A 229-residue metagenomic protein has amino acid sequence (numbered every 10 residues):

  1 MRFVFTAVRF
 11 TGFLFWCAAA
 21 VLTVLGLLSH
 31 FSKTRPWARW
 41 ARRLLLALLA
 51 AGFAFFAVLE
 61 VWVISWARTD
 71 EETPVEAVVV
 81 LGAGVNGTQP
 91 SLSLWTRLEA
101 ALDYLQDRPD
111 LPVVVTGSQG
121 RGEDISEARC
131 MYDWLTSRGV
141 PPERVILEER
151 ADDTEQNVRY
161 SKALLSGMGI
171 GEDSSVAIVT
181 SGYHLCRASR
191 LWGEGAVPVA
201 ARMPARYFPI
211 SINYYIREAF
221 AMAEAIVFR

Functional and structural regions predicted by a protein language model:
M1-F31: Membrane-embedded alpha-helical segments of integral membrane proteins
R2, A7-F13, F53, A101 (+2 more regions): Generic intrinsically disordered, low-complexity segments enriched for polar/acidic and small residues
F3-T6, K33-R43: Juxtamembrane loop-transmembrane helix junctions in multi-pass integral membrane proteins, especially the extracellular
G12, K33-P36, V58: Acidic, low-complexity intrinsically disordered regions
V24-F31, A54-S65, A223-V227: Structural signature of transmembrane alpha-helix termini at the membrane-water interface
R39-V61: Internal/C-terminal transmembrane anchor helices
V58-I216: A structural signal for short, hydrophobic/glycine-enriched beta-strand patches
S211-R229: A transmembrane-helix-recognition feature enriched in membrane-embedded lipid enzymes and envelope glyco-/phospholipid
